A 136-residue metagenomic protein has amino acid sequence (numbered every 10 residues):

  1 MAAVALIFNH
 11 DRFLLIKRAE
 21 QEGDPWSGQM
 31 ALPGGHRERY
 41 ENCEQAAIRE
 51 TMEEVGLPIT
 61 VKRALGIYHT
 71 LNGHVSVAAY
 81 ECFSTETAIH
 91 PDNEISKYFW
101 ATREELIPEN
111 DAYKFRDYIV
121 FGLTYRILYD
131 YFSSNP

Functional and structural regions predicted by a protein language model:
M1-L15, P33: Conserved N-terminal beta-strand and adjoining loop/helix that marks the start of the Nudix/MutT-like hydrolase domain
A2, H10, W26-S27, S76 (+1 more regions): A structure-centric signal for secondary-structure junctions around beta-strands
A5, T124-Y131: Buried hydrophobic packing segments
F8-F13, E20-E22, E38, S84-A88: Short, charged/polar surface micro-motifs in flexible loops or helix N-caps
L14-L15, V120-G122: Short hydrophobic-aromatic micro-motifs
L14-Q29, P33-G34: Short, His- and charge-rich active-site/binding loops that engage polyanionic ligands
A19, C43, Y125-R126: Residue-level structural signal for beta-strand termini and adjacent loop
G35-T60, A64-V120, D130, S134: Unchanged
